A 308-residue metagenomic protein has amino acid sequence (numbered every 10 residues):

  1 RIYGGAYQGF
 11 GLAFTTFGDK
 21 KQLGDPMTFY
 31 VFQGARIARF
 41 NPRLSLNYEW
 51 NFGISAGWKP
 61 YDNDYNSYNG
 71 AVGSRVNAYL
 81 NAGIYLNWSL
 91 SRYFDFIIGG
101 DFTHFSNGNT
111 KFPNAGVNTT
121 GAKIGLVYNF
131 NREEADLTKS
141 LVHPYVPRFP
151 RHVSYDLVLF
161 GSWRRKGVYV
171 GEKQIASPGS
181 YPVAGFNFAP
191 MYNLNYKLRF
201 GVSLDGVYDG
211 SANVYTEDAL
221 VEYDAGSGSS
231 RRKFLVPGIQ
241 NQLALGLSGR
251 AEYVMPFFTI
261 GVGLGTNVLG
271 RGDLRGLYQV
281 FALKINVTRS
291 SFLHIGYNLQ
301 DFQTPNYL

Functional and structural regions predicted by a protein language model:
R1, V31-I37, W50-I54, L80-W88 (+8 more regions): Residues on the lipid-exposed face of transmembrane beta-strands in outer-membrane beta-barrel proteins
I2, K20-L23, L44-L80, Y85-L90 (+2 more regions): Outer-membrane beta-barrel translocator/channel fold
G4, L23-F29, L44, S74-L80 (+7 more regions): Residues that define the transmembrane beta-barrel architecture of outer-membrane proteins
L12-F14, Y48-A56, I98-H104, V153-R165 (+4 more regions): Transmembrane beta-barrel strands of outer-membrane/channel proteins
F17-P26, P42, N109-F112, P178-Y181 (+4 more regions): Solvent-exposed loop/turn segments connecting transmembrane beta-strands in outer-membrane beta-barrel proteins
Q22-G24, K59-N66, G108-A115, T138-L141 (+4 more regions): Outer-membrane beta-barrel translocator domains and adjoining extracellular loop/strand segments of Gram-negative
W88, R92-F96, R132-D136, K197-F200 (+2 more regions): Repeated loop/turn-to-beta-strand initiation elements of outer-membrane beta-barrel proteins
N118-K139, T304-L308: Outer-membrane beta-barrel "beta-signal"
